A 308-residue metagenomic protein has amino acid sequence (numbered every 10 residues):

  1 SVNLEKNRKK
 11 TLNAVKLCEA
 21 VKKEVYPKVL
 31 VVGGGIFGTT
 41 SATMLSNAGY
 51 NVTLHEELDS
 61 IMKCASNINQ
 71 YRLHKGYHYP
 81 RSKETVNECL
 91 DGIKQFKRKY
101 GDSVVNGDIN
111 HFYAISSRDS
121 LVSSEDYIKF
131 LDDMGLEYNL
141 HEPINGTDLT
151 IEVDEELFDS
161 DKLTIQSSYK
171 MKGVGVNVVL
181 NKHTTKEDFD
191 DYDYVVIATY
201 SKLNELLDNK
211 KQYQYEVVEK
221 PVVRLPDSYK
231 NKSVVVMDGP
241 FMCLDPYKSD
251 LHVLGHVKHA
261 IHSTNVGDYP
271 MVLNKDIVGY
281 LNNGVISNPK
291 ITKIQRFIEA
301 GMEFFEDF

Functional and structural regions predicted by a protein language model:
S1-K28, N47: Extreme N-terminal leader/targeting segments of oxidoreductases
K28-T53: N-terminal Rossmann-like FAD-binding beta1-loop-alpha1 element of flavoenzymes
N47-S66: Glycine-rich FAD pyrophosphate-binding loop
M62, Y194-G239, Y247-H252, A260 (+1 more regions): Central helical "cap/lid" subdomain
Q70-G146: Dinucleotide-binding Rossmann-like beta1-alpha1 core, especially the glycine-rich loop that anchors the ADP
P80, I115-S124, L149-Y169, N288-K293: Short beta-strand to alpha-helix junction loop
I151-T184, Y194, A198-N204: Helical element adjacent to the flavin cofactor pocket in flavoenzyme catalytic cores
G267-F308: Flavin-binding catalytic cores
